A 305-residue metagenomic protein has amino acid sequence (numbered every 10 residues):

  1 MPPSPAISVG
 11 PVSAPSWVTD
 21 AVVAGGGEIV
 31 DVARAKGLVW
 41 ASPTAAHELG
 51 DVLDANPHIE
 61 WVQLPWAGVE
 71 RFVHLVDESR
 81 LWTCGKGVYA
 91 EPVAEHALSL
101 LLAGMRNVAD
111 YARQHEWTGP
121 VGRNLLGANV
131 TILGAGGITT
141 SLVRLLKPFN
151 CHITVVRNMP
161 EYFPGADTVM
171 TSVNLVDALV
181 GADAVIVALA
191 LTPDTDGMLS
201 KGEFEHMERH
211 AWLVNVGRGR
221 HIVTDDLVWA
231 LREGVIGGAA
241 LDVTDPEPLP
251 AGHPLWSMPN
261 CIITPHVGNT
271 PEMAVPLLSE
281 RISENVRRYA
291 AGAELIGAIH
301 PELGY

Functional and structural regions predicted by a protein language model:
M1-T44: N-terminal glycine-/charge-rich "phosphate-binding" loop or analogous flexible N-terminal tail
G37-Q114: Phosphate/diphosphate ligand-binding glycine-rich loop within oxidoreductases
L49-H58, H74-E78, F204-H210, A230-V235 (+1 more regions): Short, conserved loop/helix-junction motifs that constitute active-site signature segments in enzyme catalytic cores
A94-D110, P148-F149, E280-A293: Oxidoreductase and adenylate-handling cofactor-binding alpha/beta cores
V108-S141: Glycine-rich NAD(P)-binding loop of Rossmann-like domains
P148-G165: NAD(P)-binding Rossmann-fold cofactor-contacting core
P160-P254: Rossmann-like adenosine-cofactor binding region
H210, V216-Y305: Rossmann-like dinucleotide-binding domain for NAD(H)/NADP(H)
